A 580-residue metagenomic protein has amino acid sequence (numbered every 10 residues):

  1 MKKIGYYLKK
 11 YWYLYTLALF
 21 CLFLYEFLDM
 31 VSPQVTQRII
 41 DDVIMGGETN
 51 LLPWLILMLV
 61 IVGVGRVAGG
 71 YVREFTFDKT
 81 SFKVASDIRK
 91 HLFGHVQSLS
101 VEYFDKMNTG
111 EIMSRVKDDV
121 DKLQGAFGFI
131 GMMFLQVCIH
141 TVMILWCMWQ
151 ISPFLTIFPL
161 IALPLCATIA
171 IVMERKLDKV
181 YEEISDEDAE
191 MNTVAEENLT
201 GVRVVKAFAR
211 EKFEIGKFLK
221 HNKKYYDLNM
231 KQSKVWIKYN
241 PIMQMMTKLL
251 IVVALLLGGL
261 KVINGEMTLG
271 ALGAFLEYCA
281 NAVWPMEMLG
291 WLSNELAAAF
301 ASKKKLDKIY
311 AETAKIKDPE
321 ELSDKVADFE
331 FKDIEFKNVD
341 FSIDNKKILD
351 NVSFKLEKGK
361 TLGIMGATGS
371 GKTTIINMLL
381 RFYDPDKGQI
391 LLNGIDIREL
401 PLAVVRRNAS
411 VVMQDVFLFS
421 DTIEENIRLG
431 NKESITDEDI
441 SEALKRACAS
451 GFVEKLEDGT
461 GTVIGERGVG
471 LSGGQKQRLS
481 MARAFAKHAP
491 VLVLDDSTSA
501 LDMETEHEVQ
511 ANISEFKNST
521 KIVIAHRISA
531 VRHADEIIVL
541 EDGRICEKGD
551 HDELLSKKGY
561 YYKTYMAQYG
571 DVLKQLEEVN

Functional and structural regions predicted by a protein language model:
M1-V31, T36, I44-L57, G65 (+15 more regions): Membrane-integrated ABC transporters
K10, L14-F27, L59-G65, F129-E183 (+1 more regions): Transmembrane helices of ABC transporter permease
K10, V101-E102, D118-F127, G131 (+7 more regions): An intracellular "coupling" helix at the cytosolic face of ABC transporter transmembrane type-1 domains
F23-Q34, G63-Y71, L123-A126, I130-V142 (+6 more regions): Hydrophobic alpha-helical transmembrane bundles that constitute the permease/transmembrane domains of multi-pass
M45-G46, F82, K90-S114, D118-V120 (+5 more regions): Short intracellular "coupling" helices and adjacent cytoplasmic loop segments at the cytosolic face of multi-pass
G47-W54, C147-P164, K231-K305, I309-Y310: Helix-loop-helix
A327-N580: ABC-type nucleotide-binding domain
